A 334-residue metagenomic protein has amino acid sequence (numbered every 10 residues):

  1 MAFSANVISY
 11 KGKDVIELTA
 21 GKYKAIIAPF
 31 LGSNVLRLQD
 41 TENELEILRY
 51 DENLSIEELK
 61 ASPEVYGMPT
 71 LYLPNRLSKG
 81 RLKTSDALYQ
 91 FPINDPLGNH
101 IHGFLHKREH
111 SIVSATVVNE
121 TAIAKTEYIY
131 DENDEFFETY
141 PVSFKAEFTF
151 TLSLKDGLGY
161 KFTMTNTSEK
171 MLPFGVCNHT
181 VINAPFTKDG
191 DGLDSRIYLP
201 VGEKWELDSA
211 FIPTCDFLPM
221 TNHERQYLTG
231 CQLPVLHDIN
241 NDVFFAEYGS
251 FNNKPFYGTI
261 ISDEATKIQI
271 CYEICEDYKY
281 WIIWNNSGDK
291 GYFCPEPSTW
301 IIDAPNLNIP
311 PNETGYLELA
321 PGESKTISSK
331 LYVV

Functional and structural regions predicted by a protein language model:
M1-I93, N252-E276, E323-Y332: Beta-strand-rich N-terminal accessory domains
A2-Y10, T19, A87, P92-K155: Extended, loop-rich substrate-binding clefts of extracytoplasmic carbohydrate-active enzymes
I16, A124-T126, A146-F148, Y160 (+5 more regions): Hydrophobic residues positioned within well-ordered beta-strands of beta-sheet architectures
L18, P29, D40, I129-T187: Acidic, contiguous internal or C-terminal segments within carbohydrate-active enzymes that form a structured patch used
V65, T266-V334: Active-site pocket scaffolds in enzymes
S78-K79, F136, G315: Short, conserved secondary-structure segments in the cores of folded domains
Q90-F91, P96, M171-L172, V181-C275: Active-site/ligand-binding surface loops and adjacent short beta/alpha elements that line catalytic pockets across
